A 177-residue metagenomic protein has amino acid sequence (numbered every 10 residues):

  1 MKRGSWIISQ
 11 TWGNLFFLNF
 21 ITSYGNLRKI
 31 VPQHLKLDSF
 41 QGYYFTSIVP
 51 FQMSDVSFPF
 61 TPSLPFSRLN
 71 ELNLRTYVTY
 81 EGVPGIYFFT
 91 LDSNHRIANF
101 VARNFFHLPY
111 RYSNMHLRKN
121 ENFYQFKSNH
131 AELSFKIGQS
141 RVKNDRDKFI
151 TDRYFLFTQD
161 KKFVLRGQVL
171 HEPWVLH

Functional and structural regions predicted by a protein language model:
M1-P59: Hydrophobic, proline/glycine-rich low-complexity stretches
F40-Y44, M53-D92, R96: A glycine-rich, hydrophobic loop/mini-helix early in the fold
S47, S54-V56, P65, R103-H107 (+1 more regions): Short, charged/polar low-complexity linear motifs in solvent-exposed/disordered segments
N73-H177: Internal, well-folded beta-alpha domain core
